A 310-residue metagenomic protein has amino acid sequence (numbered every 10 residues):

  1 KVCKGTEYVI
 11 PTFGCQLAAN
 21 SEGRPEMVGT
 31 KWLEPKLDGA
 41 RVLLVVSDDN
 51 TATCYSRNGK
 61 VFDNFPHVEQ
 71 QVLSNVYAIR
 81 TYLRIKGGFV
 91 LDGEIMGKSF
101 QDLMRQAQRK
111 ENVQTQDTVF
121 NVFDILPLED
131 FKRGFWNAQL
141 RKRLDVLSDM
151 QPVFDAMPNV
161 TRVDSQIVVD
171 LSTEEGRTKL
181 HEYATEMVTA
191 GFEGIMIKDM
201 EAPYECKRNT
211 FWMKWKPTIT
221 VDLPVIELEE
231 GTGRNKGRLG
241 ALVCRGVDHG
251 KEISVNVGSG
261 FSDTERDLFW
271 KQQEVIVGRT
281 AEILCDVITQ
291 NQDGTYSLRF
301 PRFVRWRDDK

Functional and structural regions predicted by a protein language model:
K1, L103-F120, I125-L126, G250-K310: Intrinsically disordered, low-complexity regulatory tails
K1-G29, L33: Charged, flexible boundary elements
G23-M157, T295: Covalent nucleotidyltransferase
M27-G29, V221-P224, G240, R279 (+1 more regions): Short beta-strand or tight-loop elements that sit immediately N-terminal to catalytic metal-binding acidic residues
D164-I219: Amphipathic alpha-helical
T218-R234: Structural detector for short beta-strands of small beta-barrel domains
T232-V243: Short aromatic-glycine-enriched beta-strand elements
A241-G246, N256-G258: Short, acidic/hydrophobic/Gly-rich beta-strand patch recurrent on exposed beta strands that often constitutes part
